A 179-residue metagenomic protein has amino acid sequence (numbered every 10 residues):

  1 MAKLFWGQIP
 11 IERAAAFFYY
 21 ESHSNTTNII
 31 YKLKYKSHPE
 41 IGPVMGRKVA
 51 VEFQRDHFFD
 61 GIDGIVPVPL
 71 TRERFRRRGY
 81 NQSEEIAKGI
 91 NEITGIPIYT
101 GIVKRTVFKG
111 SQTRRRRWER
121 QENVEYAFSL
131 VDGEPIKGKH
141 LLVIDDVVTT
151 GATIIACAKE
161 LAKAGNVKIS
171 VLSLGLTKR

Functional and structural regions predicted by a protein language model:
M1-R179: Glycine-rich phosphate/pyrophosphate-handling loop used in enzymes and phosphotransfer proteins
